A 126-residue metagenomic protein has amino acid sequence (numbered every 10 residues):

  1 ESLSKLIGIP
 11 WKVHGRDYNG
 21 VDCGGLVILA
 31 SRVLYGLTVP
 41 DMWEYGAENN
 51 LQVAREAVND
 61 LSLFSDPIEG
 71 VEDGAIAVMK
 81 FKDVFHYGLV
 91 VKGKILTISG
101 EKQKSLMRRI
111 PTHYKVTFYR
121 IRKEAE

Functional and structural regions predicted by a protein language model:
E1-L63, K82-F85, R122-A125: N-terminal capping segments
I9, G93, V116: A broad, low-specificity signal marking well-ordered, structured residues that form hydrophobic/aromatic
K12, V78, L96, Y119-R120: Residues in well-ordered beta-strands of folded domains
M42-P111: ...with weaker cross-activation on analogous glycine-rich loops/strands in unrelated enzymes
K104-E126: Short, Lys/Arg-rich amphipathic alpha-helical interaction segments that bind nucleic acids or acidic protein surfaces
